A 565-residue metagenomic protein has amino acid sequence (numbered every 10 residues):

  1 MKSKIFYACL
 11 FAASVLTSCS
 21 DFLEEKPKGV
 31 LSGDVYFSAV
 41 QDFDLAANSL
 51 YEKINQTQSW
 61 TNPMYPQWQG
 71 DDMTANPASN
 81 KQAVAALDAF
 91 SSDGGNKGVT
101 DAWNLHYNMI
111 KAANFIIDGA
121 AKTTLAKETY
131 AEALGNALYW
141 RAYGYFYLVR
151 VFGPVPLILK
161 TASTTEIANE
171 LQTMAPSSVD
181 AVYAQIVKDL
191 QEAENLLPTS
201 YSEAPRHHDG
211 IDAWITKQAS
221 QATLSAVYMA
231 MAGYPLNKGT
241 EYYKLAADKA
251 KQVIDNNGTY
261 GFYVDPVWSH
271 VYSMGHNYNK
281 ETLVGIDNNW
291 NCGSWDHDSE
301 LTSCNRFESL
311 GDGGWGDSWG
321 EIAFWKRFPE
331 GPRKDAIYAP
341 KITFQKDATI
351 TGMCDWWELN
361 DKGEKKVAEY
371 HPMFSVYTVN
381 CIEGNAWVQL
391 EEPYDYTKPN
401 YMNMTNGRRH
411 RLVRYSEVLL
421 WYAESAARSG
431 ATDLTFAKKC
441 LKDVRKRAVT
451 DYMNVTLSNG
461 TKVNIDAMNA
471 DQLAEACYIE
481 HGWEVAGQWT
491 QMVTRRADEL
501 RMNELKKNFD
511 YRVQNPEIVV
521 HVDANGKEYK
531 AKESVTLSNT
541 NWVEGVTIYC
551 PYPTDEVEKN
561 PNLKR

Functional and structural regions predicted by a protein language model:
K2, S14-Q41, I186, S225 (+4 more regions): Bacterial Sec-dependent N-terminal signal peptides
Y7, C19-Q69, L105, F115 (+2 more regions): Acidic, glycine-rich segments characteristic of secretory precursors and extracytoplasmic regions
D34, W60-N80, I158-T161, P198-A219 (+4 more regions): Short, surface-exposed recognition loops and adjoining beta-strand edges that mediate ligand/DNA contacts, enriched
V40-Q56, S79-F152, T173-A184, D189-P205 (+3 more regions): Conserved, well-structured interaction surfaces
Q41, A47, Y51, N55-Q58 (+4 more regions): Elongated scaffold/linker segments in the mid-to-C-terminal portions of large proteins
A126-A133, W140, V182, D209 (+5 more regions): Structural signature of alpha-solenoid helical repeat junctions
